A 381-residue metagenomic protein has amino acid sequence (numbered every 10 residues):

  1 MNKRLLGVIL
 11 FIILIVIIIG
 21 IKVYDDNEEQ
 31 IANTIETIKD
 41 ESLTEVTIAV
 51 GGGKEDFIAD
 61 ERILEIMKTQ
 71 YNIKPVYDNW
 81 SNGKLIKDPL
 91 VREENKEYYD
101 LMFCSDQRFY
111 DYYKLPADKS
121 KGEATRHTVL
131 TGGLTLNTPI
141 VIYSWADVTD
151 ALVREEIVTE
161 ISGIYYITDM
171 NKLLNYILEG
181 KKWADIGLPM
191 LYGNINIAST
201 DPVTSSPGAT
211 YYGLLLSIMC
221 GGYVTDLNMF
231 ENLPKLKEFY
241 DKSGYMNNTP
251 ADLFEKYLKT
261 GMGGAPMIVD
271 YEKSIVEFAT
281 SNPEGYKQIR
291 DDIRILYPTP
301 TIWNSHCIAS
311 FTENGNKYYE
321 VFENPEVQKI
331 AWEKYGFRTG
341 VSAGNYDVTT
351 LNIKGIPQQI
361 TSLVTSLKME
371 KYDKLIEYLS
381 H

Functional and structural regions predicted by a protein language model:
N2-V8, I12-Q30, K39-S42, F311-H381: Extracellular/periplasmic juxtamembrane helices and adjacent flexible linkers that interface with membrane partners
G20, E29-G122, R126-V129, Y271-E272 (+1 more regions): Early extracytoplasmic/lumenal segment of secretory-pathway proteins
G53, D106-R108, W145-T149, P202 (+3 more regions): Solvent-exposed coil/turn segments that connect beta secondary-structure elements in extracytoplasmic/periplasmic
G122-V203: A conserved helix-loop-strand patch within extracytoplasmic ligand-binding domains of the periplasmic binding
V129-I142, L233-S243, N248, G285-T312: Periplasmic-binding protein-like
V141-V148, D201, W303-G315, I330-K334: A bilobed periplasmic-binding-protein/Venus flytrap-type ligand-binding module shared by bacterial periplasmic
V148-V153, T204, C220-T225, E313-K317: Short helix-loop capping/hinge motifs at secondary-structure junctions, enriched in acidic/polar residues
T210-I289, R294: Ligand-binding pocket segment of bilobal, Venus flytrap-like solute-binding proteins
